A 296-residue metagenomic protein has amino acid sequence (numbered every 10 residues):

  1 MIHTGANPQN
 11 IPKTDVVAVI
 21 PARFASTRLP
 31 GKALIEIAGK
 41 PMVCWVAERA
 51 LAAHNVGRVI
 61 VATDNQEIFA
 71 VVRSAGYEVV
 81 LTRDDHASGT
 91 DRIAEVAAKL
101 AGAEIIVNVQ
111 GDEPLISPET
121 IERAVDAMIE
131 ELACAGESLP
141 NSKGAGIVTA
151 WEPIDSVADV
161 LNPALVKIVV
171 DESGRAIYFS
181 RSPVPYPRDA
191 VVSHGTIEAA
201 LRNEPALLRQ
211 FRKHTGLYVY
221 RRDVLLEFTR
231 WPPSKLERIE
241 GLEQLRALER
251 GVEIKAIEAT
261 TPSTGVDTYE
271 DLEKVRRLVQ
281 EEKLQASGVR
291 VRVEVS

Functional and structural regions predicted by a protein language model:
I2, S193-L284, V291: Conserved alpha/beta core of the MobA/IspD/sugar-nucleotide pyrophosphorylase nucleotidyltransferase superfamily
I2-H3, K13-A62: N-terminal glycine-rich phosphate-binding loop and ensuing alpha1 helix
A6-Q9, A133-K143, Q285-S296: Intrinsic disorder/low-complexity segments
V56, G102-A103, A133, S142-A145 (+1 more regions): Short, high-confidence coil segments that cap the C-terminus of an alpha-helix and link into the following beta-strand
I60, Q66-D126: Short phosphate-binding loop-to-helix
T63-D64, I116, Y220, D267: A conserved hydrophobic position in a structured secondary element of the catalytic/binding core that shapes
I116-C134, N141-S234: Conserved core of the sugar-phosphate nucleotidyltransferase
